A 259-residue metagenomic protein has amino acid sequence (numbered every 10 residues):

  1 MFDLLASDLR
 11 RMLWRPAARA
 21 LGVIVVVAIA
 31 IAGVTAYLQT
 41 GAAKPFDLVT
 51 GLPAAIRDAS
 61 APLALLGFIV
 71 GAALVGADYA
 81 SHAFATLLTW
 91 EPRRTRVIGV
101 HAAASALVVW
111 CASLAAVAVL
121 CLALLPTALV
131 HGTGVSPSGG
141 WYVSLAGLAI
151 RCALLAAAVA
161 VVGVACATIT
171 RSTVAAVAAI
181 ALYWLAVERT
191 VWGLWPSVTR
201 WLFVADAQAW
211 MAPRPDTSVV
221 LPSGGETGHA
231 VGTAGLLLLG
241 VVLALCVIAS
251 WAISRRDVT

Functional and structural regions predicted by a protein language model:
M1-L13: A short amphipathic helical element positioned immediately N-terminal to and/or at the very start of a transmembrane
D3, A18-L74, G99-T170, R189 (+3 more regions): Secretory targeting signals
D8, E91-R93, C166, S172 (+1 more regions): Generic structural signal for small/hydrophobic residues in well-ordered secondary structure, especially within
R11, G76, L87-T89, G163 (+1 more regions): Helix-capping/transition residues at the boundaries of transmembrane alpha-helices and the short helical linkers
P16, A20, A83, R96 (+1 more regions): Residue-level recognition of membrane-helix boundary sites in multi-pass small-molecule transporters
G71-T95, A102: Transmembrane helix boundary and interhelical loop/hinge segments in multi-pass membrane proteins
T173-W210: Transmembrane helix segments
L236-T259: Junction motif at the cytosolic side of a transmembrane helix
